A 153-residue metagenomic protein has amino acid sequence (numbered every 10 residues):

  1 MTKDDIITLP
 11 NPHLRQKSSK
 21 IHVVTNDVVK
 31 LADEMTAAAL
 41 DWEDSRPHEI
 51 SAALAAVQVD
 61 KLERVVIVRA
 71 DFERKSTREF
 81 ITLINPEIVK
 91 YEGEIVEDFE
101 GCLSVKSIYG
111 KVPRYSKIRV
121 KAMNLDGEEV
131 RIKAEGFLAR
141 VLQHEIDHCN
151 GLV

Functional and structural regions predicted by a protein language model:
M1-V153: Positively charged
